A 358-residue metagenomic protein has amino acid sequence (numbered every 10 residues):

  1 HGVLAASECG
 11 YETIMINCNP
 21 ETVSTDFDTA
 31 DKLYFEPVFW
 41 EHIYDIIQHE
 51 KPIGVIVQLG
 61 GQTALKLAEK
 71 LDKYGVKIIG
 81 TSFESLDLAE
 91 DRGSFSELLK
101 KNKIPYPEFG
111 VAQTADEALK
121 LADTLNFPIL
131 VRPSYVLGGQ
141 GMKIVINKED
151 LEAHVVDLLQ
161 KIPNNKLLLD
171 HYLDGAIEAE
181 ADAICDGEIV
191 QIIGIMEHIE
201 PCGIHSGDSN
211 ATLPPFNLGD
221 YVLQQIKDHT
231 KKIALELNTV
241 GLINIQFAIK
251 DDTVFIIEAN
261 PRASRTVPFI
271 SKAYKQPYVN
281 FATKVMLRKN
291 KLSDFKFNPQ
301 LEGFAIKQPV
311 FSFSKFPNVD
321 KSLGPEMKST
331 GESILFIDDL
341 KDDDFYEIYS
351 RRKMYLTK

Functional and structural regions predicted by a protein language model:
H1-P52, Q62-L65, G80, N102 (+3 more regions): ATP-dependent carboxylate activation and anion-phosphoryl transfer catalytic cores that bind Mg-ATP to form
I56: N-terminal Rossmann-like NAD(P) cofactor-binding module of classical short-chain dehydrogenase/reductase
L59: Glycine-rich phosphate-binding loop
Q62-G75: Short Gly/Thr/Asp-enriched flexible loops that form oxyanion-binding sites at enzyme active sites
Y74-V76, N126-F127: Glycine-enriched alpha-helix->loop->beta-strand junction motifs that scaffold or abut catalytic
T81-G141: A conserved helix-loop-beta module that forms one wall/lid of the active-site cleft in ATP-utilizing catalytic domains
